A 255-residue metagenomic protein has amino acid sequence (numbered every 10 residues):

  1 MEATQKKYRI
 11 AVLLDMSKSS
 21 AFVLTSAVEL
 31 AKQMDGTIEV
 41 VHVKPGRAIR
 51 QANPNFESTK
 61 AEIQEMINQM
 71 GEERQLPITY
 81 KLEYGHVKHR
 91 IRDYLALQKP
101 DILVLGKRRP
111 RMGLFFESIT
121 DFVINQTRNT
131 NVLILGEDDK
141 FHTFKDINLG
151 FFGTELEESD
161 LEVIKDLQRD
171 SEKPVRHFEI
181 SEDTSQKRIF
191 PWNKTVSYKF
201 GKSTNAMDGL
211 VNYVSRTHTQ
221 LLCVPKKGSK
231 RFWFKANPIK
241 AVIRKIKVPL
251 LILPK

Functional and structural regions predicted by a protein language model:
M1-A3, D138-D139: A short, basic/flexible loop-to-alpha-helix module at the beginning of a structural domain
E2-N53, K145-F200, S215-L221, K245: Small/aliphatic-rich secondary-structure junction motif
S26, S58-M66, R90, V163 (+1 more regions): Short, solvent-exposed amphipathic alpha-helices that sit in or adjacent to ligand/effector-binding or catalytic
S58, E62-M70, T120-V123, Q186-K194 (+1 more regions): Short, aromatic/basic amphipathic alpha-helical patches
E72-T79, P191-S197: A short helix-to-beta-strand connector/capping loop
L82-R90, S203-A206: Charged docking surfaces used in two-component/phosphorelay signaling
R92-K140, R216-K255: Gly/Ser-rich helix-loop-strand patches that form or flank binding pockets for ribonucleotide-derived cofactors
T204-S215: A short, acidic, amphipathic alpha-helical segment used as a generic capping/interface helix at domain edges
